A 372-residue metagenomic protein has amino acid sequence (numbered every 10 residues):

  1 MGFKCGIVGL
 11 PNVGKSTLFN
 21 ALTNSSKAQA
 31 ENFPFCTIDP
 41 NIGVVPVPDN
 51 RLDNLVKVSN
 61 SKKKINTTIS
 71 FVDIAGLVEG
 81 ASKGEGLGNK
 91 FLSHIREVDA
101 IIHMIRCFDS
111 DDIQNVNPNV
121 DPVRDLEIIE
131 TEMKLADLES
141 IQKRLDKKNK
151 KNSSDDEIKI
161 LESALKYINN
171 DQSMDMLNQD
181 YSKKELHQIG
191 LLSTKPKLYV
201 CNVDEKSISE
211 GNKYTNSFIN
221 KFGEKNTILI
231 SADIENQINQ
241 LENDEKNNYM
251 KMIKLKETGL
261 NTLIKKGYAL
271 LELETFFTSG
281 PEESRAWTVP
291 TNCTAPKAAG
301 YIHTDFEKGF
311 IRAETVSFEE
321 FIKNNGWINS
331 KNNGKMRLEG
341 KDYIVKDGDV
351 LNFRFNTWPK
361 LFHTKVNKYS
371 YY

Functional and structural regions predicted by a protein language model:
M1-E85, N89-S110: Conserved G1/Walker A P-loop phosphate-binding module
G2-V8, V13, F19, K147-I344 (+3 more regions): C-terminal-of-GTPase-core extension/linker across diverse P-loop GTPases
S26-K27, E79, D112, I208 (+2 more regions): Conserved protein kinase catalytic core
E31, I113-N117, G211-K213, K365-V366: Short amphipathic alpha-helical segments
F35, D49-L52, I65-F71, E85-D99 (+8 more regions): Amphipathic alpha-helical transducer elements in NTP-driven molecular machines
A75-S82, D99-L135, E139, N149-S153 (+2 more regions): Conserved Switch II/interswitch segment of TRAFAC-class P-loop GTPases
E97, K346-D347: Short, flexible surface segments
